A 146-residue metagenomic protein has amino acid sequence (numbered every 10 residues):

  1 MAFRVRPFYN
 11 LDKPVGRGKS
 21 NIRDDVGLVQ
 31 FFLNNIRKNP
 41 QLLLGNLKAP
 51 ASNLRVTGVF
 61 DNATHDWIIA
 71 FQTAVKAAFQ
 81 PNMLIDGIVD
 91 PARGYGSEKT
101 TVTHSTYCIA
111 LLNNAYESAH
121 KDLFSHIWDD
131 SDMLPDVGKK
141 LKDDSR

Functional and structural regions predicted by a protein language model:
M1-R146: Cell-envelope/ECM-targeting effectors and their regulatory/trafficking segments
